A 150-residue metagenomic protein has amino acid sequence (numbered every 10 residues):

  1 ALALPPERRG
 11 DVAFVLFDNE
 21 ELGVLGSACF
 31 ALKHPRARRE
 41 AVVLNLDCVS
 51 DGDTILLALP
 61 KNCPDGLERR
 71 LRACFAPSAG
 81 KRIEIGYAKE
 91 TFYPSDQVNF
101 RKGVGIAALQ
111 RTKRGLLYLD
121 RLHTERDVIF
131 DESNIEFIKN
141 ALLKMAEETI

Functional and structural regions predicted by a protein language model:
A1-L67, R82, K89, Y93 (+1 more regions): Acidic/histidine-rich catalytic neighborhood of metal-dependent amide-processing enzymes
T54-I150: Active-site-adjacent substrate-binding region of metalloamidase/peptidase-like peptide-processing proteins
